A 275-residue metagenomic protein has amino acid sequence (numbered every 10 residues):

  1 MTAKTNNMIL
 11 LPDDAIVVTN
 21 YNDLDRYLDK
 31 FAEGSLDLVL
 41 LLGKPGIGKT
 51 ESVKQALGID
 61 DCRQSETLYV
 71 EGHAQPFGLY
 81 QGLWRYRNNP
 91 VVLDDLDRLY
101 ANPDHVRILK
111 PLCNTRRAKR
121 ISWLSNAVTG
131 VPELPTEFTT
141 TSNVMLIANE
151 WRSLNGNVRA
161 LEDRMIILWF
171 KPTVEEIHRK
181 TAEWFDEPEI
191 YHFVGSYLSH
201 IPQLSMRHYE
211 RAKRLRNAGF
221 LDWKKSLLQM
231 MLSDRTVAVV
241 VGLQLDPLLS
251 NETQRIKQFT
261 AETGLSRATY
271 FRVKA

Functional and structural regions predicted by a protein language model:
T2-S35: N-terminal pre-Walker A segment at the start of P-loop NTPase domains
L28-F31, D234-T253: Short, amphipathic alpha-helical "recognition" segments used to contact nucleic acids or chromatin
E33-S52: Walker A/P-loop nucleotide-binding motif
I47, I59-P90, D97-N102: AAA+/P-loop NTPase substrate/partner-engagement loops
D95, L124-V131, T141-R152, K171-T173: A short beta-strand-to-loop transition that corresponds to the Sensor-1 phosphate-sensing loop of AAA+ P-loop ATPases
A101-T141: Conserved catalytic/switch belt of AAA+ P-loop NTPases
N155-E176: A short helix-turn-beta junction within AAA+ P-loop NTPase domains corresponding to the substrate/partner-engaging
T181-D234: Conserved AAA+ ATPase small/helical "lid" subdomain
